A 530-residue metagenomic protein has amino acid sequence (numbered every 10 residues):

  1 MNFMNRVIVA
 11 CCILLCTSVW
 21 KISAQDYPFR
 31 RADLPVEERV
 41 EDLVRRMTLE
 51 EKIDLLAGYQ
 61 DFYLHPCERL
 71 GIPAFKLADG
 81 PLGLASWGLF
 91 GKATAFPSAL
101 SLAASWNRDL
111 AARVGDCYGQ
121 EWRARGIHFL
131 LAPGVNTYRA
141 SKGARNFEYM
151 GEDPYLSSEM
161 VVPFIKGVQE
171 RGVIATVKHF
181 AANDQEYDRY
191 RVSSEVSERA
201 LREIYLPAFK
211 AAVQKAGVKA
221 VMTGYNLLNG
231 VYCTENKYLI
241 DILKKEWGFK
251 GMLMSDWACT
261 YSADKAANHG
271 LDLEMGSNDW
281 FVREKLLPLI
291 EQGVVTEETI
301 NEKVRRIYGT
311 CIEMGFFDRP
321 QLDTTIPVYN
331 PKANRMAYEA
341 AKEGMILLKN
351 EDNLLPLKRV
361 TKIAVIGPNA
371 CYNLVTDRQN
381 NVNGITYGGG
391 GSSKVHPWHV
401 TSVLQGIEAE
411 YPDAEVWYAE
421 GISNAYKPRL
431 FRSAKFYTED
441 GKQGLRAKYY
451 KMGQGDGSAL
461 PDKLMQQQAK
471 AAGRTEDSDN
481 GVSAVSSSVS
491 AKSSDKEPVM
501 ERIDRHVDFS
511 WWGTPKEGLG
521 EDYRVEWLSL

Functional and structural regions predicted by a protein language model:
M1-D26: Bacterial Sec-dependent N-terminal signal peptides
V19, A24-S529: Glycoside hydrolase catalytic-domain context in secreted enzymes
